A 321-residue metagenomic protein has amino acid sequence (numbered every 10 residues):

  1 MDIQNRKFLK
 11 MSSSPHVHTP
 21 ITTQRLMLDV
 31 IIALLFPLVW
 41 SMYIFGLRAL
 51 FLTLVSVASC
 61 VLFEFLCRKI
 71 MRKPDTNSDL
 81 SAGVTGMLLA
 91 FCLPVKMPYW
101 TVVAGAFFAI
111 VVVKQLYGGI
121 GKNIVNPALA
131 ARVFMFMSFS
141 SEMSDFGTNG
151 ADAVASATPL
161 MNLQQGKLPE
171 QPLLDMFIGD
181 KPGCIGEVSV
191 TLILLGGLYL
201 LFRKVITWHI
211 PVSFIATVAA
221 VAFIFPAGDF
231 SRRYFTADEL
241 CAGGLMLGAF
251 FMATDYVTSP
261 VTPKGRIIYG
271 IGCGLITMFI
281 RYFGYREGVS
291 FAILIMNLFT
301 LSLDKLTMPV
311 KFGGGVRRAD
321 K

Functional and structural regions predicted by a protein language model:
M1-V61, D320: N-terminal signal-anchor module of multipass membrane proteins
D29-P37, L52-E64, S81-G86, A90 (+13 more regions): Alpha-helical transmembrane segments in multi-pass membrane proteins
G46-S59, K96-G105, M176, D180-V190 (+1 more regions): Structural signature of hydrophobic alpha-helical transmembrane segments
L62-P74, I110-K122, L195-K204, F250-S259: C-terminal ends of transmembrane helices
D75-T85, T101-F107, K122-R132, W208-A216 (+2 more regions): Cytoplasmic-side transmembrane-helix entry/capping segments in multi-pass membrane proteins
A82, M87-A151: Membrane-interface helix-loop-helix junctions at boundaries between adjacent transmembrane segments
K122-L194: Long hydrophobic alpha-helical segments that form multi-pass transmembrane helix bundles in integral membrane proteins
I124, A128, T236-G244, R266 (+1 more regions): Loop-to-transmembrane alpha-helix initiation sites
